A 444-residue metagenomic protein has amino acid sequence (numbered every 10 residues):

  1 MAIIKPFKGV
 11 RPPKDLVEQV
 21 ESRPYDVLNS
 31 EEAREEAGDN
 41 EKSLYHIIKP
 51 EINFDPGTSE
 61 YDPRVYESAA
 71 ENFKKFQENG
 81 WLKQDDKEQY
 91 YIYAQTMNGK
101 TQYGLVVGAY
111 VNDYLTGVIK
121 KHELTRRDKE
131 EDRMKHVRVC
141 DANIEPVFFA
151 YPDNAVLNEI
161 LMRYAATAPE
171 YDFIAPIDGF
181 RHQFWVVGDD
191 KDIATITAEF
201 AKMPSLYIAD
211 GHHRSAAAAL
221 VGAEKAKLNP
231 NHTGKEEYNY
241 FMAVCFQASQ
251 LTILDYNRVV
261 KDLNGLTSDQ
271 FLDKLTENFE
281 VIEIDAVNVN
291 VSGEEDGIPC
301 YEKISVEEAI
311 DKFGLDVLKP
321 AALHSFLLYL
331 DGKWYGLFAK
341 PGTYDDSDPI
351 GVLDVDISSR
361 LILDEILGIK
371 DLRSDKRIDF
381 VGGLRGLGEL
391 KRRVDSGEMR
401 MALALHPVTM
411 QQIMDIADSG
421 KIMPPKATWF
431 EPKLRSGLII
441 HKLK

Functional and structural regions predicted by a protein language model:
M1-K444: Surface-exposed, charge/polar-rich loops and edge strands
